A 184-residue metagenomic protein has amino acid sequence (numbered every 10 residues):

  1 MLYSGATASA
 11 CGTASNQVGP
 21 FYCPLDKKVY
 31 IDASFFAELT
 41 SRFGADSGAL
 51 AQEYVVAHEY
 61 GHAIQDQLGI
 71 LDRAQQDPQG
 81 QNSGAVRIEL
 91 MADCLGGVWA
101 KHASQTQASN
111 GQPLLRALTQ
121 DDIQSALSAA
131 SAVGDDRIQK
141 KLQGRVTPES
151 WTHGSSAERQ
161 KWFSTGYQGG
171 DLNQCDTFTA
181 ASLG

Functional and structural regions predicted by a protein language model:
M1-C11, P113-D121: Acidic helix-start/capping segments at beta-turn-to-alpha-helix junctions
G5-D32: Catalytic zinc-binding patch centered on the HExxH motif and its immediate surroundings that defines zinc-dependent
I31, Y54-Q67, E89, D93 (+1 more regions): Active-site recognition of the HExxH zinc-binding catalytic motif
A33-T40, Q67-D72: Membrane-helix exit/interface motif
F35-Y54, S83-V86: Short pre-active-site segment immediately N-terminal to the catalytic Zn-binding motif
Y60-Q76, V98-Q105: Catalytic Zn2+-binding segment of zinc metalloproteases
R87, M91-I138: Short helix/loop segments within enzyme catalytic domains that coordinate or immediately flank catalytic cofactors
G134-G184: Pan-zinc metallopeptidase signature
